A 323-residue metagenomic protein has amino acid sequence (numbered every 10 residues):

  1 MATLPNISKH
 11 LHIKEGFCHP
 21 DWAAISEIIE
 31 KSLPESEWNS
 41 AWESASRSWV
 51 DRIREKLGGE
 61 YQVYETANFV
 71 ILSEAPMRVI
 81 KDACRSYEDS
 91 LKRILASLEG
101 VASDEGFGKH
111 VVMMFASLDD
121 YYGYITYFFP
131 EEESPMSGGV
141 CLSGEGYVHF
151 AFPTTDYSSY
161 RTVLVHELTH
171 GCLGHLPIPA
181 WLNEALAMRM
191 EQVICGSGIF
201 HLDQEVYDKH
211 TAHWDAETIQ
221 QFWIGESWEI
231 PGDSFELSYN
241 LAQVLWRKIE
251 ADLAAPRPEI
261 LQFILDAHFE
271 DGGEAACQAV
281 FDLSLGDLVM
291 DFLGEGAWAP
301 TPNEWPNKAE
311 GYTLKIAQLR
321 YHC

Functional and structural regions predicted by a protein language model:
M1-N6, T169, P177-L182: Short N-terminal signal/transit or membrane-insertion segments and the immediately adjacent low-complexity/disordered
M1-Y64, L283, M290-C323: N-terminal low-structure segments adjacent to metalloprotease catalytic domains across cellular compartments
S8-S32, K92-R93, Y122-G123, G174-W181 (+1 more regions): Short, charge-rich amphipathic segments
H19-S32, Y64-L72, E105-G106, E145 (+1 more regions): Short low-complexity stretches enriched in small and charged residues
L33-E35, M114-S117, D156, P231 (+1 more regions): Intrinsic-disorder/low-complexity, polar/charged segments
S46, Y87, L91, V165 (+3 more regions): A structural signal for well-ordered alpha-helical scaffolds and beta->alpha junctions
G58-P179, G272-V280: Juxtacatalytic substrate-recognition/specificity segment
E132-Y147, S159, P177-C323: Acidic/His/Gly-enriched intrinsically disordered linker/tail segments that often contain short helix/coil "MoRF-like"
